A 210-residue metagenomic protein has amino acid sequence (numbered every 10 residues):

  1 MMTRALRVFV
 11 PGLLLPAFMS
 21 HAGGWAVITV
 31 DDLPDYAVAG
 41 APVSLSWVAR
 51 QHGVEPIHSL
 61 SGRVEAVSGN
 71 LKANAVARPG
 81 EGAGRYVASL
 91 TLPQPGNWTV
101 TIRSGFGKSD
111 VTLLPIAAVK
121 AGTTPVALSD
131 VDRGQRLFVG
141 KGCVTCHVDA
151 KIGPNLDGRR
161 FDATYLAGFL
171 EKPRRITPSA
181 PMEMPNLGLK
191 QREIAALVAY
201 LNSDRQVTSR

Functional and structural regions predicted by a protein language model:
S20-S44, P125-V126: Beta-strand-rich domain onsets/edges
I28, G40-E55, A88: Beta-strand-rich structural segments
A37, V119-V139: Electrostatic cytochrome c docking/interface patches
Q51, G62-A77: Short amphipathic beta-strand segments in non-cytosolic proteins
G80, Y86, L90-Q94: Residue-level recognition of secondary-structure-to-loop junctions
N97-G105: Short, aromatic- and glycine-rich surface loops/edge beta-strands on solvent-exposed regions
S109-A118: Edge beta-strands of extracellular beta-sandwich domains
T145, I152-T208: Extracytoplasmic electron-transfer domains, predominantly the class I c-type cytochrome c fold
